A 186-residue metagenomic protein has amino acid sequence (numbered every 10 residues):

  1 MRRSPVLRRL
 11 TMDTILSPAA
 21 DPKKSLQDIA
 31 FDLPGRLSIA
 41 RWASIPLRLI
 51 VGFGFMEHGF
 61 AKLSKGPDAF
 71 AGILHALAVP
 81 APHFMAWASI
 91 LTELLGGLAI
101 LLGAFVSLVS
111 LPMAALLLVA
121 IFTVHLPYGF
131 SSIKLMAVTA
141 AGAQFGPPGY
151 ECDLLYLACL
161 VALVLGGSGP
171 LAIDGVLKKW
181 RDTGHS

Functional and structural regions predicted by a protein language model:
R2-S64, H83-L91, L95-L98, L102-S186: Extended, low-polarity transmembrane helix blocks
S64-M85: Membrane-interface interhelical connector segments
